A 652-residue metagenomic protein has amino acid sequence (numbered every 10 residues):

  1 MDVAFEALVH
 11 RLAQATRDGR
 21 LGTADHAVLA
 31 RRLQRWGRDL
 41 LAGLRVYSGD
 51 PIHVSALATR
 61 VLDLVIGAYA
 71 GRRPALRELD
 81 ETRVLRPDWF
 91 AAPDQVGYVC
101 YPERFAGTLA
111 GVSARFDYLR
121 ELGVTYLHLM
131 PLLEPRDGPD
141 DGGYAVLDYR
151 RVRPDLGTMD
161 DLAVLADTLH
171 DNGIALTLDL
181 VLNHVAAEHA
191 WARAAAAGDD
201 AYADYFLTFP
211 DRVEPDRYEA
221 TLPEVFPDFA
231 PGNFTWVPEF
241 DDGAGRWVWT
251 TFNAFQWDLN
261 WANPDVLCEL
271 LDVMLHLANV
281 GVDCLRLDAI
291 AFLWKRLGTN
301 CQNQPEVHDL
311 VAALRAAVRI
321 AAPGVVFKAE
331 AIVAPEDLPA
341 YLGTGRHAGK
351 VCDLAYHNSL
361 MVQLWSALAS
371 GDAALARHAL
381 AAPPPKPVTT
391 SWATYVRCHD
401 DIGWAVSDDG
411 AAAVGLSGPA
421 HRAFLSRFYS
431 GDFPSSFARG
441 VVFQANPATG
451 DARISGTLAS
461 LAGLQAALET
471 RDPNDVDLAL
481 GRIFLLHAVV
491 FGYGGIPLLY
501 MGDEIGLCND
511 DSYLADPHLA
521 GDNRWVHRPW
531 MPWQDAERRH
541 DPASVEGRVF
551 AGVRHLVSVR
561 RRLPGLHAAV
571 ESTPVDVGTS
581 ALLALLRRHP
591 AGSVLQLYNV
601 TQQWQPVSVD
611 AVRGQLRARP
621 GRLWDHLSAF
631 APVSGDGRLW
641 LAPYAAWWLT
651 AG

Functional and structural regions predicted by a protein language model:
M1-G652: Active-site and adjacent substrate-binding regions of carbohydrate-active enzymes
